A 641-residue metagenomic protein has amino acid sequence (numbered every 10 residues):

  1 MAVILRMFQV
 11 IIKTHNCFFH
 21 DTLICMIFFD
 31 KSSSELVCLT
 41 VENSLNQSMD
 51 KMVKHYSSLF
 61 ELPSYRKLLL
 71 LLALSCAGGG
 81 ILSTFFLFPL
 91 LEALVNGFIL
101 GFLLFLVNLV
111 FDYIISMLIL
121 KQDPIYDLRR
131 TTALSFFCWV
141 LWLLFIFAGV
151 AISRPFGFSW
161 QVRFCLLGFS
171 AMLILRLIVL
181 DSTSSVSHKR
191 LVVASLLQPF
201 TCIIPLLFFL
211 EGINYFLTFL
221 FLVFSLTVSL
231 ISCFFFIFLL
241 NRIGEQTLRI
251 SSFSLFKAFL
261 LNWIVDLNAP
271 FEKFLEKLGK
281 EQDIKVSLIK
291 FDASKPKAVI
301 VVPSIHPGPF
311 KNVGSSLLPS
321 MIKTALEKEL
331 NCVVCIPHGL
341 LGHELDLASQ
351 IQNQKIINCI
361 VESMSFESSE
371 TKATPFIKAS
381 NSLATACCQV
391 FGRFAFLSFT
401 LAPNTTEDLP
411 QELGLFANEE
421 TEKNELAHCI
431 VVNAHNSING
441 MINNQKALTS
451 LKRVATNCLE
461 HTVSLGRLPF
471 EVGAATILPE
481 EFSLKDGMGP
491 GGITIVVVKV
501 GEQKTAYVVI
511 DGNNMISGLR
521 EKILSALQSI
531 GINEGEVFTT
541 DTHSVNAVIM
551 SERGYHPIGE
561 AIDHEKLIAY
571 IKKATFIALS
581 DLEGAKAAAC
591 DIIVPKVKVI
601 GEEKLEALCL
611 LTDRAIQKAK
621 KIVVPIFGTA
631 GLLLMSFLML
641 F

Functional and structural regions predicted by a protein language model:
M1-Q47: N-terminal amphipathic/basic-hydrophobic helices that include classical n-h-c signal peptides and signal-anchor
I27-F641: Terminal domain-initiation and capping elements
